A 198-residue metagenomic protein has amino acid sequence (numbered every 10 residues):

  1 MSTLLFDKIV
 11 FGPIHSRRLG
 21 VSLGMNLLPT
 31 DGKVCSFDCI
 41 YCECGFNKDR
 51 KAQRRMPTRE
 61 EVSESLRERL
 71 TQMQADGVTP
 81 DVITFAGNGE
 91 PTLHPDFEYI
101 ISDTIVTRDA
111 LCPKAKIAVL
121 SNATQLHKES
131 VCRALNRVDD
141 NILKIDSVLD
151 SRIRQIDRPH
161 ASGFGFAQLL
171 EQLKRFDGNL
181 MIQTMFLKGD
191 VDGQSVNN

Functional and structural regions predicted by a protein language model:
M1-R18, E64-R67, T71, Q194-N198: Auxiliary Fe-S-binding modules of radical SAM enzymes
R18-E61: Canonical Radical SAM [4Fe-4S] cluster-binding loop centered on the CxxxCxxC motif and its immediate flanking residues
G20-S22, C39, P80, D140 (+1 more regions): Structural motif
L27, F85-G87, T184-F186: Short glycine-centered, acidic/aromatic-flanked micro-motifs in structured strand/loop junctions that mark active-site
E64-A86: Short Fe-S-cluster ligation motifs
L93-N198: Conserved AdoMet/S-adenosylmethionine-binding subsite of the radical SAM
